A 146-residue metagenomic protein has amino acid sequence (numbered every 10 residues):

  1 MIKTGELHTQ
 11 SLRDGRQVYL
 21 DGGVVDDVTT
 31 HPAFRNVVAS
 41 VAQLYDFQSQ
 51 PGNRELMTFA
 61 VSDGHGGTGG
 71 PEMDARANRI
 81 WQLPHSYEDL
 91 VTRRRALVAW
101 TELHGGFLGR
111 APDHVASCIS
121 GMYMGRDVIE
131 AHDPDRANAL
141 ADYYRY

Functional and structural regions predicted by a protein language model:
M1-G67: Acidic/polar, glycine-rich intrinsically disordered N-terminal extensions of enzymes
F59-Y146: Glycine-rich flavin
